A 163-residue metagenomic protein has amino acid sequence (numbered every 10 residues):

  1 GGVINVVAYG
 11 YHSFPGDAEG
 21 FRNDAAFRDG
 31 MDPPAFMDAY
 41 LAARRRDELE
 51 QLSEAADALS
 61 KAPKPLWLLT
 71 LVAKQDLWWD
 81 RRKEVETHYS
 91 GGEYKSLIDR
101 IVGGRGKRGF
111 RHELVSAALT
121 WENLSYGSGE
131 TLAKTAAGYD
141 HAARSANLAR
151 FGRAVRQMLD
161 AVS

Functional and structural regions predicted by a protein language model:
G2-S163: Conserved GTP-binding G-domain of TRAFAC-class P-loop NTPases and closely related GTPase folds
